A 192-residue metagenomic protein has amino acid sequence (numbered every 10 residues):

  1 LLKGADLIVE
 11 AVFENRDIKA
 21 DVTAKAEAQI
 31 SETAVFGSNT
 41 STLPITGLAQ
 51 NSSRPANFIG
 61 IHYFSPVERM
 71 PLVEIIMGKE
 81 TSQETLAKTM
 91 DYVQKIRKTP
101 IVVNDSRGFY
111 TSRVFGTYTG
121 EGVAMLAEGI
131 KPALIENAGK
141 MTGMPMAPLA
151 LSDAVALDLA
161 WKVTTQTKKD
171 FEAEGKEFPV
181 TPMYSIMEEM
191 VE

Functional and structural regions predicted by a protein language model:
L1-E192: N-terminal glycine-rich phosphate-binding loop for ADP-containing cofactors
